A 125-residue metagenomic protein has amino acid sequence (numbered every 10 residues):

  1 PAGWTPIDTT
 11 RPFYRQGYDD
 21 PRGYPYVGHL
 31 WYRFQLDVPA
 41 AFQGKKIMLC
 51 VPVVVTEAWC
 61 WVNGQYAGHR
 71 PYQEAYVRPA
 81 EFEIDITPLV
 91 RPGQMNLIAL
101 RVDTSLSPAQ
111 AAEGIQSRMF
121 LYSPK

Functional and structural regions predicted by a protein language model:
P1-Q16, D20, Y72-Q73, P79 (+1 more regions): An acidic-aromatic loop/edge-strand motif
W4, G28, L36-G64, I98-V102: Aromatic-lined ligand-binding clefts that engage carbohydrates, nucleic acids, or primary amines
Y24-Y26, P39-A41, C50, E74-Y76 (+1 more regions): Generic marker of residues within folded, mature protein domains
P25-P39, E81-I84: Short beta-strands within extracellular/lumenal beta-sheet-rich domains
A67-G68: Short hydrophobic beta-strand segments in globular cytosolic domains
